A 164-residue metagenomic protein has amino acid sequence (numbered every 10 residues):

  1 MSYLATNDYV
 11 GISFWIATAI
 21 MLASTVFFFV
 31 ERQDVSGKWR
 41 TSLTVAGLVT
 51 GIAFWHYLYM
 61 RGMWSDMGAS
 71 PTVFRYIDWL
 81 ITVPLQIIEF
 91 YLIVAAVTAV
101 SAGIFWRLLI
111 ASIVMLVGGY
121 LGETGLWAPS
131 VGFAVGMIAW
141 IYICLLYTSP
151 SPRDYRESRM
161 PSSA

Functional and structural regions predicted by a protein language model:
M1-M21: Hydrophobic transmembrane alpha-helical segments in integral membrane proteins
I12-A19, T72-I81: Structural signature of hydrophobic alpha-helical transmembrane segments
I20, S42-M60: Hydrophobic alpha-helical transmembrane segments of multi-pass membrane proteins
F28, I77-W106: Internal transmembrane alpha-helix with an interfacial aromatic "cap," most often the third helix
G37-A46, V100-W106: Membrane-interfacial loop-to-transmembrane alpha-helix junctions, especially the N-terminal start
F54-R75: Helix-loop junctions on the outward
L121-S130: Membrane-interface helix caps and helix-loop-helix hairpins in membrane proteins
Y147-D154: Conserved small/polar residues in nucleotide/adenosyl-binding loops
